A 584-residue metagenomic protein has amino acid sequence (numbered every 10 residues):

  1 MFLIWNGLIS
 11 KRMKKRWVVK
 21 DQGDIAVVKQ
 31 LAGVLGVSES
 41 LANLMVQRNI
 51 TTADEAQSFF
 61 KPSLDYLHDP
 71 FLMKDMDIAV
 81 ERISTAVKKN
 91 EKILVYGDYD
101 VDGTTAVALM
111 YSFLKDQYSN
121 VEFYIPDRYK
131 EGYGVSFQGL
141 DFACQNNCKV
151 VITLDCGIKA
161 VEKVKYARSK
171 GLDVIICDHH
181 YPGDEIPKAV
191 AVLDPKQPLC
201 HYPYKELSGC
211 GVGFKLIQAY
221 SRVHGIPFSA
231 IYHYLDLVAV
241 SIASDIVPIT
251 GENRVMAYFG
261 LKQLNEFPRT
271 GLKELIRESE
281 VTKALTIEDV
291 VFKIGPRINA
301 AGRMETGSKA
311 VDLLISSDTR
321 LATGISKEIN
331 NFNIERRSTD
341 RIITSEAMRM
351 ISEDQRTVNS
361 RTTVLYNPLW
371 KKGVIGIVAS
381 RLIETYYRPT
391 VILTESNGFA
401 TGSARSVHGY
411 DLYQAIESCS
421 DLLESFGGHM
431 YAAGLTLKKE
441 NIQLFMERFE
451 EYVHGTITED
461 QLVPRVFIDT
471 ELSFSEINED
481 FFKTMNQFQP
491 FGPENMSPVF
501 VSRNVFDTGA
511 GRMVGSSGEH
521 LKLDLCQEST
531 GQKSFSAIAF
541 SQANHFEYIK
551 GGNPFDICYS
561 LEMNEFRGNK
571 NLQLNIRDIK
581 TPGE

Functional and structural regions predicted by a protein language model:
F2-K11, K580-E584: Acidic, low-complexity intrinsically disordered tails
N6, F399-A404, N571-N575: Noncatalytic, beta-rich nucleic-acid-contacting surfaces in large DNA/RNA-processing enzymes
R12-K14, K20-V150, K170-G171, S221-N441 (+4 more regions): Hydrophobic helix-and-loop "lid/oligomerization" segment in the mid-to-C-terminal part of catalytic domains
T85-E91, L321-I325, N331-L365, S418-E584: Mid-to-C-terminal polyanion-binding domains and interfaces
D100, G157-K159, Y181, Q197-P198 (+15 more regions): Short, glycine-/Ser/Thr-/acidic-enriched flexible segments
L109, E185-I226, I231-A243: Short alpha-helices
N147, L154-L207: Histidine/acidic-residue-rich, glycine-tolerant segments that coordinate divalent metal ions
H179-H180, K371, H429, H520: Histidine-centered active-site/metal-ligand motif
